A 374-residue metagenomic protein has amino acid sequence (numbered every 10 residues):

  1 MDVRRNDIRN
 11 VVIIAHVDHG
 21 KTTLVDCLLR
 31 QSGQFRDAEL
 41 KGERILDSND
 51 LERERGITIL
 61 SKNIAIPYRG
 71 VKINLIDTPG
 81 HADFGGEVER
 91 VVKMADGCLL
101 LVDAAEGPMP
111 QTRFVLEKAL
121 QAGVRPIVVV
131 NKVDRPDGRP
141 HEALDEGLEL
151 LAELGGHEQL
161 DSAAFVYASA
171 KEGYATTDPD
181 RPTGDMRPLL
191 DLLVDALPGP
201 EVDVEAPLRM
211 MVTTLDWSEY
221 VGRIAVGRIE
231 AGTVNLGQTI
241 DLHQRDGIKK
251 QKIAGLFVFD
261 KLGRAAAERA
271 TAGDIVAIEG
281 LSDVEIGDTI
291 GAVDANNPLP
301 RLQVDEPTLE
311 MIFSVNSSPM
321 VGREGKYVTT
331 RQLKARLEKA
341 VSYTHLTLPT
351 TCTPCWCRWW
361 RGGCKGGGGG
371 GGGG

Functional and structural regions predicted by a protein language model:
M1-V102, E106, E146, L215-S218: P-loop NTPase switch module centered on the Walker A-proximal segment
Q34-L40, L46-L60, F84, L151-S162 (+7 more regions): Active-site phosphate-binding and catalytic loops of NTP-dependent enzymes
A82, A95-R113, P126-I127, V133-H141: Conserved Switch II/interswitch segment of TRAFAC-class P-loop GTPases
C98-L101, G123-N131, Q159-A168: Conserved beta-strand/loop subsegment of P-loop NTPase cores
V128-V130, P307-G322, L346, R358: Short, hydrophobic beta-strand segments
D137-V194: Canonical P-loop GTPase G-domain recognition
M211-M311, M320-R323: Conserved nucleotide-binding/hydrolysis modules and their immediate coupling elements across P-loop/ASCE NTPase motors
T344-T350, G367-G374: Conserved small/polar residues in nucleotide/adenosyl-binding loops
